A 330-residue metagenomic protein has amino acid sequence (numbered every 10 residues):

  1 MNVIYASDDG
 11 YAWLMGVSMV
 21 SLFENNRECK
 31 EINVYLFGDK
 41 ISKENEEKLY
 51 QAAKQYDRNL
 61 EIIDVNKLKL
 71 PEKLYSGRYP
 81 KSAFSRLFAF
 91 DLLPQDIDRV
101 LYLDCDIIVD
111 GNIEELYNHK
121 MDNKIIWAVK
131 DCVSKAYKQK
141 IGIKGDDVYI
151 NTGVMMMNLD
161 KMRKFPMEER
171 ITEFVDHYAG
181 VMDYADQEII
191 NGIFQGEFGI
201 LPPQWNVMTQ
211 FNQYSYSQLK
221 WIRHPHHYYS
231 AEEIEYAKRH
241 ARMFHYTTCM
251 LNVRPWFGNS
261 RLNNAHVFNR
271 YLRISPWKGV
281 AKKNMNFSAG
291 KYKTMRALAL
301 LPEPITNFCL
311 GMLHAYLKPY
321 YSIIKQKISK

Functional and structural regions predicted by a protein language model:
N2-Y5, L22, N33-L36: Hydrophobic targeting segments
S7, K164-K330: A glycosyltransferase accessory/donor-loop signature
A12-R27: Histidine-anchored nucleotide/phosphate-binding helix
I32-K40, A128-V129: Short internal beta-strands
E44-L92: Active-site-proximal specificity loops/subdomain of glycosyltransferases
I62-L68, S82-S134, D147-Y149, M155-M157: GT-A fold catalytic core of metal-dependent nucleotide-sugar glycosyltransferases, centered on the diacidic
K73-S82, I141-G145, S215-K220: Short, surface-exposed amphipathic charged segments that create phosphate/polyanion-binding patches used for binding
V154-M167: Conserved nucleotide-sugar donor-binding and metal-coordinating catalytic region shared by glycosyltransferases
